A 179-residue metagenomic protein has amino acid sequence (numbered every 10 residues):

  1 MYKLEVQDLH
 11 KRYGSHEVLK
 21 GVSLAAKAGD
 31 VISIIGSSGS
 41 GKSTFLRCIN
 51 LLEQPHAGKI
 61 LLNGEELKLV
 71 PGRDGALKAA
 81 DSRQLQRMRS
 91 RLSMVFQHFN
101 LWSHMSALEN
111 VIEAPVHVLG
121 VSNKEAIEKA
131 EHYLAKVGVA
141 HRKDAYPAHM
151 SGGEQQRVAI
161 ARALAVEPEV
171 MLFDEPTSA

Functional and structural regions predicted by a protein language model:
Y2-A179: ABC family nucleotide-binding domain
